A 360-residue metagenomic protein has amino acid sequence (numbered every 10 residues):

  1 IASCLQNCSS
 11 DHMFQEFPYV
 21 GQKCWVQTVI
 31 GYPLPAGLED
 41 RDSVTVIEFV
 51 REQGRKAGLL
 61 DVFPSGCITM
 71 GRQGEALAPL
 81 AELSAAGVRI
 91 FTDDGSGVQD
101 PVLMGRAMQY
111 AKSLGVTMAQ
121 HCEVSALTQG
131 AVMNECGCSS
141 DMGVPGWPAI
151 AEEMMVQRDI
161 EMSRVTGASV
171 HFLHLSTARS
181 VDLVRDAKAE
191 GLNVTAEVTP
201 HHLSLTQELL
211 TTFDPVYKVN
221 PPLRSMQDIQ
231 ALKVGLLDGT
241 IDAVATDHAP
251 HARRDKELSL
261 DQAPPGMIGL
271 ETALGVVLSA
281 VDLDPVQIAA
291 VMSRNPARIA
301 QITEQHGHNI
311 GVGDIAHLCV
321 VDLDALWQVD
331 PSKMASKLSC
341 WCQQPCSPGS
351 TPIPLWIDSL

Functional and structural regions predicted by a protein language model:
I1-A57: Metal-associated gating/positioning segment near the N- to mid-region
A2, V26-P33, L59-F63, N134-V144: Gly-rich Lys/Arg/Thr-decorated short loops/hinges at beta-loop-alpha junctions or inter-strand turns that position
A2-M13, P35-G37, R41, F63-A76 (+1 more regions): Active-site mouth loops of central-metabolism enzymes
L34-G37, C67, G95-S96, E123-V124 (+3 more regions): Short, ordered loop/turn segments at secondary-structure junctions
S43-S65, Q109-Q120, T272-V276: Alpha-helix-loop-beta-strand connector modules within alpha/beta enzyme cores
L77-V244: Histidine/acidic residue-rich metal-binding segments in metalloenzymes
D141-S169, V216, G235-L237, A243-V244 (+1 more regions): His/Asp/Glu-enriched, well-ordered alpha-helical/loop segment that forms or immediately abuts the divalent-metal
Q262, V312-L360: C-terminal cap of metal-dependent C-N hydrolases
